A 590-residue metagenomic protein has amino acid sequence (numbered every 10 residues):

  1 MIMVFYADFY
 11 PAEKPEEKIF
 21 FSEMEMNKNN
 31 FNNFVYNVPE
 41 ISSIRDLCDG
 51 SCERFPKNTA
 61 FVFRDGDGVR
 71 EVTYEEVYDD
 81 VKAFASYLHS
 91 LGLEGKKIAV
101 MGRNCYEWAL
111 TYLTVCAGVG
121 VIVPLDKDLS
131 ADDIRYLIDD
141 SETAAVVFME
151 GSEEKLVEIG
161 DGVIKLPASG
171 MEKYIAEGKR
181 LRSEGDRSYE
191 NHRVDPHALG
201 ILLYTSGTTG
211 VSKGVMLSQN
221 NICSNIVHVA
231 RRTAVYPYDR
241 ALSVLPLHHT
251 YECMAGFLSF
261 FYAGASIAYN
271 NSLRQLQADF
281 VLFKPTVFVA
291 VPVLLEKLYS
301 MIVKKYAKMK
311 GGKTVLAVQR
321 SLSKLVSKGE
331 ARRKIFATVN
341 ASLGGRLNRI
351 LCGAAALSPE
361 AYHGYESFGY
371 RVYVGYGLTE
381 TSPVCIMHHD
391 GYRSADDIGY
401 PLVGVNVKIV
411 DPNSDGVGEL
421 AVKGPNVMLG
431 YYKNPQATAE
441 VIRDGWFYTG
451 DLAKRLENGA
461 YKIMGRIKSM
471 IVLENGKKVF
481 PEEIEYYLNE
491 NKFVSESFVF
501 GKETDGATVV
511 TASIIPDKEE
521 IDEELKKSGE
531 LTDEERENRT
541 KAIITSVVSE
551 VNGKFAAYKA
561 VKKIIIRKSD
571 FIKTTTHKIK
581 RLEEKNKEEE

Functional and structural regions predicted by a protein language model:
A7, G151-P196, I302-T338, K568: ANL superfamily adenylate-forming
P56-T59, R182-Y204, V211, A234-R240: Conserved pre-ATP/AMP-binding loop-to-beta segment of ANL
K57-C105, A109-L113, S130-R135, Q219-N220: Conserved AMP-binding/adenylate-forming core of the ANL superfamily
E71-E75, G200-I226: Conserved AMP-binding A3 loop
L129, G424, L429-G430, L452-F555: AMP-binding/adenylate-forming catalytic core of the ANL superfamily
C223-R240, L247-A337, R346: Conserved AMP-binding/adenylation subdomain of ANL enzymes
F288, A331-Y461, I467-M470, S495: Conserved AMP-binding/adenylate-forming
I471, F498-F500, S546-E590: Conserved C-terminal "lid"/linker of ANL adenylate-forming enzymes
